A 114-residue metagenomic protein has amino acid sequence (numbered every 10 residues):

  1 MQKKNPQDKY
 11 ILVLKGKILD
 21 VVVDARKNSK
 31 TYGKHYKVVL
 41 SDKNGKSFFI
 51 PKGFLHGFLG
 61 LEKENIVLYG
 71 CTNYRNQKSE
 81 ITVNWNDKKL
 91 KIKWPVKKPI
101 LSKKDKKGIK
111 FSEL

Functional and structural regions predicted by a protein language model:
M1-K46, E64, C71-L114: Non-catalytic, conserved peripheral segments adjacent to functional cores
D42-F58: Conserved SET/PR-domain catalytic core that frames the SAM/AdoMet-binding pocket
L61: Basic phosphate/pyrophosphate-binding loop/patch that engages nucleotide-derived ligands
